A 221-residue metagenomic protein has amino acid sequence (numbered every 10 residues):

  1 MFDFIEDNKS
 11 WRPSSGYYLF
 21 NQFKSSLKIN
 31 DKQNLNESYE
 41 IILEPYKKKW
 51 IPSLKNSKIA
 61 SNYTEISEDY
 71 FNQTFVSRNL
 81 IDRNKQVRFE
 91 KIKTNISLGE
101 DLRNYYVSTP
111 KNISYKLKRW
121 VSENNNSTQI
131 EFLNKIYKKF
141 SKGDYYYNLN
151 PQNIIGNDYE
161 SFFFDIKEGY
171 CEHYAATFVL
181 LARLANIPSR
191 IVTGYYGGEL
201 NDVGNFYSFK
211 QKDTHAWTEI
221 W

Functional and structural regions predicted by a protein language model:
M1, H173-W221: Hydrophobic/aromatic-rich core segments of domains that either
M1-I96: Intrinsically disordered, low-complexity N-terminal segments that are enriched in acidic
N8, G16, K142-D144, Y159-S161 (+1 more regions): Generic secondary-structure boundary/loop-capping signal
N8, Y17, K24, N56 (+5 more regions): A generic structural signal for solvent-exposed, polar alpha-helical segments
P45-P52, P151-Q152, V179-L181: A broad, low-specificity signal for short, low-complexity segments enriched in glycine/proline and polar/charged
P52-S53, K58-D165, A185: Acidic low-complexity segments
K167-E172: C-terminal, well-structured subdomains that either form a transmembrane helix-short loop-helix hairpin in multi-pass
